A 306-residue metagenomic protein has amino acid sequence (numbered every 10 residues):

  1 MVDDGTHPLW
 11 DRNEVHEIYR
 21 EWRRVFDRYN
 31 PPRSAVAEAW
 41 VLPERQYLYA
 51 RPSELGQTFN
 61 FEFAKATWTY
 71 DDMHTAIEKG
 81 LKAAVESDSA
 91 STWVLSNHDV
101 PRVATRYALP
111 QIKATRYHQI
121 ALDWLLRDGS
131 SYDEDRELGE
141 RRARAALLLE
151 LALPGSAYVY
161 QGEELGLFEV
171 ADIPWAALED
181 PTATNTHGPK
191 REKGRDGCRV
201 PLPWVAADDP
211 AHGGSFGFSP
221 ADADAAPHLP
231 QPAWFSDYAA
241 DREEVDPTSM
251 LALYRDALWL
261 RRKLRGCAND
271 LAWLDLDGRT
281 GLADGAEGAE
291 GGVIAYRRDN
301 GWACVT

Functional and structural regions predicted by a protein language model:
M1-T306: Active-site and adjacent substrate-binding regions of carbohydrate-active enzymes
